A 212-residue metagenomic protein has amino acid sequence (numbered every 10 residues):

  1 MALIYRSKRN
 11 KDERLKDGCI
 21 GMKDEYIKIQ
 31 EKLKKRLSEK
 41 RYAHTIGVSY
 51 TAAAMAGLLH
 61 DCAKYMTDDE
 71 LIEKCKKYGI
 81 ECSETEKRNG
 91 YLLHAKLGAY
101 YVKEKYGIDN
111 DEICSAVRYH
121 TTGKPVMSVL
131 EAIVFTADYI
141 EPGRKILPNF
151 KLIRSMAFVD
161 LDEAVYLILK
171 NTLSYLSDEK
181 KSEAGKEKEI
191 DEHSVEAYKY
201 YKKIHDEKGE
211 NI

Functional and structural regions predicted by a protein language model:
K8-G21: Short, Lys/Arg-enriched N-terminal segments with co-localized hydrophobic residues within the first ~10-30 amino acids
M22-Q30, Y42-T45: Onset of an N-terminal alpha helix
K28-K35, A53-L167: Divalent metal-dependent catalytic cores for phosphoryl transfer on phosphate-bearing substrates
E39-M55: Conserved, hydrophobic alpha-helical core segments of structured domains
Y50-A54, L58, S182-K188: Short, compositionally biased segments
Y175-I212: Charged phosphate-binding loop/patch that engages nucleotide di/tri-phosphates or the phosphate backbone of nucleic
